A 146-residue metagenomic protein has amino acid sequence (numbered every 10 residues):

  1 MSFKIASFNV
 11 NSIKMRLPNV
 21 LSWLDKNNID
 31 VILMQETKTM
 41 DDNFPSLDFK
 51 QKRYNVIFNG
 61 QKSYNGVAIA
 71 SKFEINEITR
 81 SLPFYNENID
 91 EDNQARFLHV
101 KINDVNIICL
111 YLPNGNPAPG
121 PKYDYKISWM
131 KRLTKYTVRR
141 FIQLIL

Functional and structural regions predicted by a protein language model:
M1-Y54, Y64-V67, A95: N-terminal, active-site-proximal structural segment of metallo-dependent hydrolase catalytic domains
F3, I145-L146: Residue-level recognition of the N-termini of beta-strands and the immediately preceding loop/turn
S7-I13, N86-E87, D124-I127: Short, flexible loop segments at the rims of nucleotide/cofactor-binding pockets, characterized by
N19-S22, N28-M34, E87, E91 (+5 more regions): Glycosyltransferase catalytic domains, chiefly GT-A lineage
N27, K52, N103, Q143-L144: Structured helix-beta-strand junction loops
T37-M40, F44-P117: Structured beta-strand-rich core segments of catalytic domains in phosphoester-bond hydrolases
N114-K126: Active-site-proximal segments of metal-dependent phosphoesterases and phosphodiesterases across multiple
Y123-I145: A long, amphipathic alpha-helix that forms part of the scaffold/cap immediately adjacent to metal-dependent active
